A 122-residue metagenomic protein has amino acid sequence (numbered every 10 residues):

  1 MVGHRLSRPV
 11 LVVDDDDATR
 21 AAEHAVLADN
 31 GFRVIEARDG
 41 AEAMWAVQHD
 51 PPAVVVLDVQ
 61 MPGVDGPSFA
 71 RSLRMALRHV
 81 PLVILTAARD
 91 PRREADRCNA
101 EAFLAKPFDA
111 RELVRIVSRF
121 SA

Functional and structural regions predicted by a protein language model:
M1-L11, R111-A122: Non-catalytic signal-transmission and effector/linker regions of two-component phosphorelay proteins
D17-I35: Two-component/phosphorelay signaling modules centered on CheY-like receiver
D39-E42, V64-F69: Acidic catalytic/metal-coordinating carboxylates
Q48-D50, S72-H79, C98: Conserved phosphotransfer cores of two-component systems
D50-V56: Active-site beta3 strand of CheY-like receiver
M61: Receiver (REC) domain active-site loop signature in two-component systems and cognate sites in sensor histidine kinases
S68, R89-A105, R111, R115: Alpha4 helix (beta4-alpha4-beta5 surface) of REC/receiver domains from two-component response regulators
V83-T86: Hydrophobic/aromatic residues positioned on beta-strands within the core alpha/beta folds
